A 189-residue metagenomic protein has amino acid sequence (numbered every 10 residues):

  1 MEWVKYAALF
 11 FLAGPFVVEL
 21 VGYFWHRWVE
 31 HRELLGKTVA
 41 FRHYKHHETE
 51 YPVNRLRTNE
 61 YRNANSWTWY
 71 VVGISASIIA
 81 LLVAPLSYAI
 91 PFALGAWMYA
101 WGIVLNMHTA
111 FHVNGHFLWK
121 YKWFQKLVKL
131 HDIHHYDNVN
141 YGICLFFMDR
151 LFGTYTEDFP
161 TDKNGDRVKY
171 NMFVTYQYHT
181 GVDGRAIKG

Functional and structural regions predicted by a protein language model:
E2-A8, V17-W67, W97-G189: Cytosolic/stromal cytosol-facing helical appendages immediately following the last transmembrane segment
W3-G14, I79-Y99: Interfacial segments of alpha-helical transmembrane regions
P52-A93: Helix-adjacent hinge/juxtasegments
